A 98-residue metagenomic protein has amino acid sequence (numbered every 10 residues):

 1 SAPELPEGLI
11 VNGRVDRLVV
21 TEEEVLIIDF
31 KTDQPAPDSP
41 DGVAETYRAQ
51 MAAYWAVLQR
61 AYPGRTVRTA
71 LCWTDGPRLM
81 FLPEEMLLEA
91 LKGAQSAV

Functional and structural regions predicted by a protein language model:
S1-V98: Structural signature of nuclease core domains in nucleic-acid processing machines
